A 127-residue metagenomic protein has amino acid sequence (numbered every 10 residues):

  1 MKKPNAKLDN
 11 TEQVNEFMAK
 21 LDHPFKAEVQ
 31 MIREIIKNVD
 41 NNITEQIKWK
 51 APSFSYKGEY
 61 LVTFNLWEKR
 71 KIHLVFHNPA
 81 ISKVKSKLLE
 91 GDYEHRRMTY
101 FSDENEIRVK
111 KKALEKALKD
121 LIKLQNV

Functional and structural regions predicted by a protein language model:
M1-V127: Charge-dense, helix-prone N-terminal extensions
